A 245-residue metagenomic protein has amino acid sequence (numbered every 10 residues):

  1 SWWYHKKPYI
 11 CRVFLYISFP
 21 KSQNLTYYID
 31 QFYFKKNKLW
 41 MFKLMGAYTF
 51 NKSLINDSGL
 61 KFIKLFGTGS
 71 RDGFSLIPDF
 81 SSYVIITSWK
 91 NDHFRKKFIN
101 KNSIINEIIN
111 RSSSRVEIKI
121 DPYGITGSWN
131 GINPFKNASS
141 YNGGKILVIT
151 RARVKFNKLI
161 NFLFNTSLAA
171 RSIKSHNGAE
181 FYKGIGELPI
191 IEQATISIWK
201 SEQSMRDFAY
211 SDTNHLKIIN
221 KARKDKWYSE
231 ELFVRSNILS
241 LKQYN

Functional and structural regions predicted by a protein language model:
W2-W3: Tryptophan (W) side chains
Y9-Y83, D92-F98, I109-A194, S204-S211 (+1 more regions): Short S/T/G/P-rich N-terminal loop/turn motif that feeds into the first structured element of a domain
I85-T87, T195-I198: Conserved RNP beta-strands of RNA recognition motif
K101-S103, D212, A222: Alpha-helix boundary/capping residues
S103-I109, H215-K217: A common structural junction motif
D207, N214-S229: Extended hydrophobic/aromatic segments used for targeting, binding, or gating
